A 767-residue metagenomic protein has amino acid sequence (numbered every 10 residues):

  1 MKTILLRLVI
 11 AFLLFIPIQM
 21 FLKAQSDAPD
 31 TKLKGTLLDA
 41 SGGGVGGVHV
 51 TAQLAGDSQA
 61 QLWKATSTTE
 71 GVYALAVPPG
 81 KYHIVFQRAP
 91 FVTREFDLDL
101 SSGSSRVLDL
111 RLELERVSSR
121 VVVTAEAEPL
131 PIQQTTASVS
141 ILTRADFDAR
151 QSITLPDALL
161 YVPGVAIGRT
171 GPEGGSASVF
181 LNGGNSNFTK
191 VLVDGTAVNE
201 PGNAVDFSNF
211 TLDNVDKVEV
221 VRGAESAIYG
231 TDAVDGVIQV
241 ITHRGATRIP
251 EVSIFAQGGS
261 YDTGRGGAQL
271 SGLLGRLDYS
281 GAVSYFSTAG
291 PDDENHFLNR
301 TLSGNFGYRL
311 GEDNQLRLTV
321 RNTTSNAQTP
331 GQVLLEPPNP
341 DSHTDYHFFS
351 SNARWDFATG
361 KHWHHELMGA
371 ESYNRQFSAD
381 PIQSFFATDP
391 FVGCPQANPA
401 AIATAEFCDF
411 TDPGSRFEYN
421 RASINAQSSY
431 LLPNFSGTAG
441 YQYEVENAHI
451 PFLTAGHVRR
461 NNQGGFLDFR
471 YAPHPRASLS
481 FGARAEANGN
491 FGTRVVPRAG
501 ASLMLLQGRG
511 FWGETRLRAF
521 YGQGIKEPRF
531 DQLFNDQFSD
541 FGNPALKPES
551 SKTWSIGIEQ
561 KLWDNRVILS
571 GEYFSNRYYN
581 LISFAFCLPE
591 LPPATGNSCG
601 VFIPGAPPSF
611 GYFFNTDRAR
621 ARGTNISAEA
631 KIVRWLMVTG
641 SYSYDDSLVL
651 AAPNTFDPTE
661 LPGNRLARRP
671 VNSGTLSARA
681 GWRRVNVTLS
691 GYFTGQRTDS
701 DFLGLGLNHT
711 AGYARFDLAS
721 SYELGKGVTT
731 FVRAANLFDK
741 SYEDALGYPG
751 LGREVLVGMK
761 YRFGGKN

Functional and structural regions predicted by a protein language model:
L38-G43, V48-A55, Q87-F91, S101-D148 (+3 more regions): Short, acidic, small-residue-rich periplasmic hinge/interaction motif at the N-terminus of Gram-negative outer-membrane
A74, T196-A224, I241, G304: Short acidic/polar hinge/loop motifs at secondary-structure boundaries that mediate gating or recognition
V107-L110, L155-A158, G175-F180, L192 (+5 more regions): N-terminal periplasmic accessory domains that precede and gate Gram-negative outer-membrane beta-barrel machines
V139, P156-A197, D216: Extracytoplasmic beta-strand/coil segments of soluble accessory domains associated with Gram-negative outer-membrane
S260-S287, D292-A327, P340-E371, L432 (+1 more regions): Transmembrane beta-barrel wall of Gram-negative outer-membrane proteins
N326-Q328, Q332-L334, T454, G489-V495 (+5 more regions): Surface-exposed extracellular loop regions of Gram-negative outer-membrane beta-barrel proteins, predominantly
D409-P413, R421-Q427, V458, G464-F466 (+5 more regions): Outer membrane beta-barrel strand-and-loop segments of large Gram-negative receptors, especially TonB-dependent
A472-L479, S575-R577, I603-D701, K726-T729 (+2 more regions): Gram-negative outer-membrane beta-barrel transporters
